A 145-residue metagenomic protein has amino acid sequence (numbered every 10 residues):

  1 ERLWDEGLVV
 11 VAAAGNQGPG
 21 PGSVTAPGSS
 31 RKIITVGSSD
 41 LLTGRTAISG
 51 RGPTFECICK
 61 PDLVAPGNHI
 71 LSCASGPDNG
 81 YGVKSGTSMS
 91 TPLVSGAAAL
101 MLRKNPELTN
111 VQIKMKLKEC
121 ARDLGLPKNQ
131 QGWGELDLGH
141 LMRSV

Functional and structural regions predicted by a protein language model:
E1-K32, F55-I58, S75-S85, M89-T91 (+2 more regions): Substrate-binding/access-modulating region of protease and related hydrolase catalytic domains
L3-E6, P66, K104, C120: Heptad-repeat coiled-coil/leucine-zipper interface motif in alpha-helices, recognizing the periodic a/d hydrophobic core
A14-G18, S39-L42, H69, K118-L124: Acidic, glycine-rich active-site loops and adjacent beta-strand->loop/helix elements that engage anionic groups
G20-P21, G44-S49, G125: A short, acidic/glycine-rich surface segment
G28-R103, E107, H140: Extracellular S/T/G-rich loop segment that most often corresponds to the catalytic His/Ser-adjacent loop
R103-V145: C-terminal subdomain of the subtilisin-like protease fold in secreted/lumenal serine endopeptidases
